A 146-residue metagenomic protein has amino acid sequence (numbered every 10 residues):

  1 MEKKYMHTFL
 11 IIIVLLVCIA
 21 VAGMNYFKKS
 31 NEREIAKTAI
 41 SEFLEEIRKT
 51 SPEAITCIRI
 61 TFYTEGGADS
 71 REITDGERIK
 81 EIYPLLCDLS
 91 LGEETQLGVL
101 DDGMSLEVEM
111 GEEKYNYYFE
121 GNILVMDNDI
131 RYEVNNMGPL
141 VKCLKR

Functional and structural regions predicted by a protein language model:
E2-R146: Function-determining sites in protein domains
